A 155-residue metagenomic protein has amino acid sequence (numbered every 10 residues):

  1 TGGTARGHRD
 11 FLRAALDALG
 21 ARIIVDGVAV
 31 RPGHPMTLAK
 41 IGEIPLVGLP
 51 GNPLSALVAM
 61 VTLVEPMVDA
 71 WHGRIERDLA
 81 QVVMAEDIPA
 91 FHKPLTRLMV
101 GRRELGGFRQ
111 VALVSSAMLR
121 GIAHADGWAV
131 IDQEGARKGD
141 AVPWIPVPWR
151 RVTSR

Functional and structural regions predicted by a protein language model:
T1-A15, P50-G51: Glycine-rich beta-strand-to-loop/alpha-helix junction loops that act as flexible
A15-R155: Flexible glycine/proline-rich
